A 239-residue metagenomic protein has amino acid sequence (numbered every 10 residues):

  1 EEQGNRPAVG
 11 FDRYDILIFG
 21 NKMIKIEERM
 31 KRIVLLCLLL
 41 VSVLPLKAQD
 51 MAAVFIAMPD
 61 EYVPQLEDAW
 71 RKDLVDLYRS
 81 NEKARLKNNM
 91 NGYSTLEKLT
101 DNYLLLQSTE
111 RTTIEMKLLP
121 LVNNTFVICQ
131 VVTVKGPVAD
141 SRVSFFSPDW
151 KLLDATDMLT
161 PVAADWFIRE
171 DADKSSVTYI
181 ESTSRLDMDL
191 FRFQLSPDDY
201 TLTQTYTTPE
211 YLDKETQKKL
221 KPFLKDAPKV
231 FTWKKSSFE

Functional and structural regions predicted by a protein language model:
N5, D12-D15, N21: Intrinsic-disorder-associated, low-complexity terminal segments enriched in Asp/Asn/His/Tyr and depleted of Lys/Arg
I24-I33: Positively charged n-region of N-terminal signal peptides that target proteins for export
I33-S42: Sec-dependent N-terminal signal peptides
L44-A48: Sec/Tat signal peptide C-region and signal peptidase I cleavage site
Q49-L119: Terminal domain-start segments
K117-P137, T205-T208: Exposed beta-strand-loop-beta-strand "reactive/processing" segments of non-cytosolic proteins
F126-P161: Mid-length scaffold segments of soluble, non-membrane domains
T156-W233: Short aromatic loop motif centered on NTY/YTY
